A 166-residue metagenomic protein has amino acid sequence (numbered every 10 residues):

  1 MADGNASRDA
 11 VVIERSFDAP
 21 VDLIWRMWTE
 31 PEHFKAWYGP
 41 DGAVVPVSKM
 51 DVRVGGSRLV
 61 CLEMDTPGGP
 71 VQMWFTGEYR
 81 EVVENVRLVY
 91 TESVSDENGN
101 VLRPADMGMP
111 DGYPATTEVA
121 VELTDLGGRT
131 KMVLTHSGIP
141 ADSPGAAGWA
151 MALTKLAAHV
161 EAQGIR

Functional and structural regions predicted by a protein language model:
M1-V45: Hydrophobic ligand-binding cavity/cleft-lining segments
N5-S7, V52, G69-M73, D111-A115 (+2 more regions): A generic structural micro-feature
R8-E14, V21, S57, W74 (+3 more regions): Intrinsic-disorder/low-complexity, polar/charged segments enriched in Ser/Thr/Lys/Arg/Asp/Glu/Gln
V12, E32-W74, E78, R166: Short beta-edge strand/loop motif at the mouth of beta-sheet-based domains
I24, F34, R58, Y79 (+4 more regions): Hydrophobic pocket/interface hotspot
P31, R58-L62, N100-G108: Short Pro/Gly-enriched beta-strand edge/turn motifs at strand-loop
E81, V86-A150: Beta-strand/loop substructures that line and gate deep hydrophobic ligand-binding cavities in soluble
L153, A157-G164: Short amphipathic alpha-helical signal-transduction/dimerization elements
